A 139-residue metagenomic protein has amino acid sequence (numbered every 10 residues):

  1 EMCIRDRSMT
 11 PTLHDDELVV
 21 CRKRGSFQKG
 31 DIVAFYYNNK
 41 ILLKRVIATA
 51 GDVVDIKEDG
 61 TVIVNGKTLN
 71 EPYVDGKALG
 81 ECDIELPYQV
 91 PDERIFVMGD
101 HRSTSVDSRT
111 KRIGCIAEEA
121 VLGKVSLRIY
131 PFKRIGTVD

Functional and structural regions predicted by a protein language model:
M2-C3: Short, small-residue-biased leader/transition segments that mark boundaries at the very start of proteins
P11-D139: Soluble "head" domains of membrane/secretory-pathway proteins
